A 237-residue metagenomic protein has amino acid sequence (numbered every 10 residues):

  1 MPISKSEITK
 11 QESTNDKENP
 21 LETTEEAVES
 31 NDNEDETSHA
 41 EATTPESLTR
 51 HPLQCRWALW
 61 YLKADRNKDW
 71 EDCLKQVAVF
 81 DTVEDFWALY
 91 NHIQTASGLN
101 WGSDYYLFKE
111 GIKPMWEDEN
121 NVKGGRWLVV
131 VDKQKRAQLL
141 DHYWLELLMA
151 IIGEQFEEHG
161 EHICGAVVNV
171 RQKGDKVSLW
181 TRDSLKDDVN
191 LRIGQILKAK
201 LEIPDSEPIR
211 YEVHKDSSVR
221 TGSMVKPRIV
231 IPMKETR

Functional and structural regions predicted by a protein language model:
M1-T44, L48-Q54, L201-P204, D216-R237: Long, polar low-complexity intrinsically disordered regions
K5, R136, L140, W144-R237: Intrinsically disordered, low-complexity, Lys/Arg-biased terminal tails
T43-E46, I112-W116, I152, E161-A166: Eukaryotic intrinsically disordered and solvent-exposed regulatory patches
R50-E71: Short aromatic-glycine-(Arg/Gly/Cys) micro-motifs in beta-strand/loop hairpins
P52-Q54, D72, D81-E84, G102-S103 (+4 more regions): Eukaryote-biased feature marking scaffold/signaling PDZ-domain proteins and nuclear chromatin regulators
E71-A96, V129: Extended catalytic/binding region for NAD+/ADP-ribose chemistry, centered on the ART fold
G102-E119, V167-Q172, K176: Short, structured protein-protein interaction patches enriched in aromatics and acidic/basic residues, typified by
K123-K133: Short glycine-/aliphatic-rich beta-strand segments at the starts of folded cytosolic domains
